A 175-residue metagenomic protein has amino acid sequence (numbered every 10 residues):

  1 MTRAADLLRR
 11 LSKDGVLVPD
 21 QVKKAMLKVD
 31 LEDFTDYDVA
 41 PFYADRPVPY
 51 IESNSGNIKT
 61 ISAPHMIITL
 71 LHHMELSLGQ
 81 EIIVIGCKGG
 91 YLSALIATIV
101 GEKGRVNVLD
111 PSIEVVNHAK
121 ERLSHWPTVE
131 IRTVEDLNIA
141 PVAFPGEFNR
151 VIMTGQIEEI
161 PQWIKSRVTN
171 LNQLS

Functional and structural regions predicted by a protein language model:
M1-I99, E114-E121, H125: Class I SAM-dependent transferase core
L71, E75-S175: Conserved nucleotide-cofactor-binding alpha/beta core module
